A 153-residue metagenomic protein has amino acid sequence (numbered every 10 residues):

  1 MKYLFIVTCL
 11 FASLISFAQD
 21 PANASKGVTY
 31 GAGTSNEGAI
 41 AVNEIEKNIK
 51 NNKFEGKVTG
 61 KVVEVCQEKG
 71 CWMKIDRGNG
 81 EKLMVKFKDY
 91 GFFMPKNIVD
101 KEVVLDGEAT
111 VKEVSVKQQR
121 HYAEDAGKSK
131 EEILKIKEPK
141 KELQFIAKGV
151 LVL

Functional and structural regions predicted by a protein language model:
M1-A22: Bacterial Sec-dependent N-terminal signal peptides
Q19-L153: OB-fold and OB-like single-stranded nucleic-acid-recognition modules and their adjacent interaction interfaces
